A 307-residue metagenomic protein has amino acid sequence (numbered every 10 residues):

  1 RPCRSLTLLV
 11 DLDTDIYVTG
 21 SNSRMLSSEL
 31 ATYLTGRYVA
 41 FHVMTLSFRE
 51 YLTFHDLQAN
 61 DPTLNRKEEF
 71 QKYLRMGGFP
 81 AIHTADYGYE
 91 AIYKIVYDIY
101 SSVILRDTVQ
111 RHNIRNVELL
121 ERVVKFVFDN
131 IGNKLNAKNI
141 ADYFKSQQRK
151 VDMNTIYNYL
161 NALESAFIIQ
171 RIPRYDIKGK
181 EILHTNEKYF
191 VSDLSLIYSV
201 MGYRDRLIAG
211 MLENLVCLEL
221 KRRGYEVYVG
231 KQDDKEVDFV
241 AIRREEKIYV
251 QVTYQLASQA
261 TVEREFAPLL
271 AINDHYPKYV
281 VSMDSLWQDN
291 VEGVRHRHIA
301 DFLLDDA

Functional and structural regions predicted by a protein language model:
P2-L6, E265-P268: A short acidic, amphipathic alpha-helical/loop segment
C3-V18, S23-R24, A31-Y33: Conserved catalytic/switch belt of AAA+ P-loop NTPases
S21-S23, S27-K134: Interdomain motor-coupling "hinge/lid" segment immediately C-terminal to the ATP-binding subdomain of NTP-driven enzymes
Y87-K247: Accessory nucleic acid-recognition modules appended to NTPase machines
Q232, N273-G293: Nucleic-acid nuclease catalytic cores
K247-A257, E265: Active-site ExK catalytic segment of metal-dependent nucleases
S285-A307: Domain-level recognition of nuclease-like catalytic cores that cleave nucleotide substrates
